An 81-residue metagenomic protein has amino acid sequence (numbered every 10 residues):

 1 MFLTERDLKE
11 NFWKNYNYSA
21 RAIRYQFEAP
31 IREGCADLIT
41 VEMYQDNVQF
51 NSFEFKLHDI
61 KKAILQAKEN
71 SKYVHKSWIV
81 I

Functional and structural regions predicted by a protein language model:
M1-G34, Y44: Acidic-basic catalytic patches of nuclease active cores, encompassing PD-(D/E)XK and other metal-cofactor nuclease
F12, L38-T40, Q49-D59: Conserved catalytic cores of phosphodiester-cleaving nucleases, focusing on short active-site segments
P30-E33, H58-K62: Short secondary-structure boundary/capping elements
I31, S71-K72: A sequence-level detector of short, solvent-exposed, charge-rich linear segments
G34, Q49-N51, H75: A generic structural signal for short beta-strands and their flanking turns/coil linkers
Q45-N47, K72: Flexible, charged surface loops at secondary-structure boundaries
K56-I60, V74-I81: Nucleic-acid nuclease catalytic cores
I64-E69: A short acidic, amphipathic alpha-helical/loop segment
